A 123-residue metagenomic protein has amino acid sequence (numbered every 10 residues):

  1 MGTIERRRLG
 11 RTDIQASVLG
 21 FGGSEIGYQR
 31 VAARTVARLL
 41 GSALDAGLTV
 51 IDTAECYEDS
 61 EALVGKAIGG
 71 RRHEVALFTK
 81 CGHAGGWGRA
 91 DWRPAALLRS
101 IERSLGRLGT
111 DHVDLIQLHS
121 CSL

Functional and structural regions predicted by a protein language model:
M1-A76: N-terminal binding-site loop/beta-alpha segment at the start of enzyme catalytic domains that lines or forms
I4-R6, F78, I101, L105: Intrinsically disordered, low-complexity sequence elements enriched in Ser/Thr/Gly/Pro
S24, A54-C56, K80-A84, L118-C121: Active-site beta-loop-alpha junctions enriched in small/polar residues
R30, D45, G88-L123: Glycine/proline-rich, positively charged, aromatic-decorated active-site loop/lid region on the catalytic face
A76-K80, T110: Non-cysteine beta-strand/loop elements that form the S-adenosyl-L-methionine
